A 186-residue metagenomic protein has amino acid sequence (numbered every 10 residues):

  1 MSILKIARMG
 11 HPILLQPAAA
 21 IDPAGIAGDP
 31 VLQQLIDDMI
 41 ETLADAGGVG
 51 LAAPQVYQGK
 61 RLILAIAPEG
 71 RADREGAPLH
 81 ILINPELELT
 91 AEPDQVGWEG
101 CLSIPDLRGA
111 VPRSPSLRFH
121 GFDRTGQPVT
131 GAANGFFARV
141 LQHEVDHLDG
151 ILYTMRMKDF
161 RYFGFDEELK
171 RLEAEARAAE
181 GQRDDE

Functional and structural regions predicted by a protein language model:
M1-E186: Positively charged
